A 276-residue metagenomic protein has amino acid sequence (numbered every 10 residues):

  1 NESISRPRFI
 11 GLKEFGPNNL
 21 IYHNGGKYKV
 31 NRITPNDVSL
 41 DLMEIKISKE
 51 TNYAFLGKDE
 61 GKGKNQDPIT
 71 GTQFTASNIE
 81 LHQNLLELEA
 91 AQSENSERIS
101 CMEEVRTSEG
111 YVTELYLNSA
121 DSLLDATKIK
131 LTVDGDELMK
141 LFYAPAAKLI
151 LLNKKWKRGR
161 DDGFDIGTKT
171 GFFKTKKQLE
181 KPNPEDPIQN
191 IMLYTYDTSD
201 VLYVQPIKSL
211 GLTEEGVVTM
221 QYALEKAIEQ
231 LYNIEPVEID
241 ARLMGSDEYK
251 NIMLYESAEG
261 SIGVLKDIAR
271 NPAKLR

Functional and structural regions predicted by a protein language model:
N1-G25, N31-N36, G63-R276: Extended, highly charged accessory segments
N36-N65: Short peripheral tails and domain-boundary helices/loops at the edges of structured domains
